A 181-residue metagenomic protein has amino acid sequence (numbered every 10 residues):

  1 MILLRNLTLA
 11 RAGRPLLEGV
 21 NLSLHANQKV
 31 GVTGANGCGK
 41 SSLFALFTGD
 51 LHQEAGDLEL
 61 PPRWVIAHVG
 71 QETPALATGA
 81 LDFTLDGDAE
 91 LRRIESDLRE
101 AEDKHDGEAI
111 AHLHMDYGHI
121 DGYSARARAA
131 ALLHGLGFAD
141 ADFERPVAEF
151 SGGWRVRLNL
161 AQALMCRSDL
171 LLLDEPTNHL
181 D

Functional and structural regions predicted by a protein language model:
M1-D181: ABC ATP-binding cassette signature C-motif
